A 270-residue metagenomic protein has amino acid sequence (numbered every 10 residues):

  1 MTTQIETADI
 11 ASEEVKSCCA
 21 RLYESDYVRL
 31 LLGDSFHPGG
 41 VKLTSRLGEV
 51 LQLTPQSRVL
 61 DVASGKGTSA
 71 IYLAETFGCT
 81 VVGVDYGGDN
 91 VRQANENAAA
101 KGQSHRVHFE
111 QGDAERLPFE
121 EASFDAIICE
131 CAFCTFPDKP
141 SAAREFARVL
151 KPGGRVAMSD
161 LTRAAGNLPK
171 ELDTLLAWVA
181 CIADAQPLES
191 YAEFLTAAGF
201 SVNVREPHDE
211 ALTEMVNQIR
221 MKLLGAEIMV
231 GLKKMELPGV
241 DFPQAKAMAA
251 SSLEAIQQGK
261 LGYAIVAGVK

Functional and structural regions predicted by a protein language model:
M1-V28: N-terminal, positively charged/glycine-rich alpha-helical extensions of SAM-dependent methyltransferases
Y27, L161-I182: Short, glycine-/aromatic-enriched active-site segment of Class I SAM-dependent methyltransferases
H37-P55: Conserved alpha-helix/loop element of class I SAM-dependent methyltransferases that forms part of the SAM/SAH-binding
L60, K66-R116: Class I SAM-dependent methyltransferase SAM/SAH-binding core
E115-A126: A short acidic, Gly/Pro-enriched loop at the edge of an enzyme's catalytic core that lines a small-molecule cofactor
P140-R155: A short glycine-rich, Lys/Arg-flanked "PGG" loop and its adjoining helix->strand segment in the class I
D184-A198: Short alpha-helix
E206-K270: Conserved Class I S-adenosyl-L-methionine
